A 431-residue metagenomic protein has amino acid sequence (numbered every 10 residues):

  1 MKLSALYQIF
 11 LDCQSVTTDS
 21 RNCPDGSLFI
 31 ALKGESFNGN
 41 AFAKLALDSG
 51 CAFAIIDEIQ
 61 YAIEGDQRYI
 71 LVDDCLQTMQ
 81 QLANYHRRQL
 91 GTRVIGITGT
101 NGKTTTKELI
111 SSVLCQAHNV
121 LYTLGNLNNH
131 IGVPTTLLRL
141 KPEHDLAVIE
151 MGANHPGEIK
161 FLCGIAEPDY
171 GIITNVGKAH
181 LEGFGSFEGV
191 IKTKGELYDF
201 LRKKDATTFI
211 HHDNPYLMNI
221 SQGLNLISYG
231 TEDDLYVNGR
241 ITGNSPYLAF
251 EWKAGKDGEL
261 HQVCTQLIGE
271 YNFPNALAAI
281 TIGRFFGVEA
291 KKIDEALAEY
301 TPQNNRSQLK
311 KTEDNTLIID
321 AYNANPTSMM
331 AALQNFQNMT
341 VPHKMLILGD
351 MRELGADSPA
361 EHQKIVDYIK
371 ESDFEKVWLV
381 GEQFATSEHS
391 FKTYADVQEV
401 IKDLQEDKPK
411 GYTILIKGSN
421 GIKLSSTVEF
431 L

Functional and structural regions predicted by a protein language model:
M1-Q81, Y85, N338-M339, D367-G381 (+1 more regions): N-terminal leader/targeting and accessory segments in enzymes
L3, Q60-G65, I172-T316, V341-P342 (+2 more regions): Acidic, Mg2+-coordinating active-site environments of NTP-dependent enzymes
S27, A46, L82, I97 (+13 more regions): Residue-level signal for inorganic ion chemistry
G34-F37, Q303-N305, Y322-F391, S419: Active-site beta-alpha connecting loops in nucleotide-dependent enzymes
T78-H212, Y216-L224, K402, E406 (+1 more regions): Phosphate-binding loop of NTP-binding sites
T92-T98, I172-K178, H211, A276 (+4 more regions): Short beta-strands and strand-loop turn motifs
I97, N304-R306, G421, S425-S426: ATP-dependent carboxylate/acyl-activation modules
T393, Y412-E429: Peripheral docking tails and interdomain loops at the edges of cofactor- or intermediate-handling domains
